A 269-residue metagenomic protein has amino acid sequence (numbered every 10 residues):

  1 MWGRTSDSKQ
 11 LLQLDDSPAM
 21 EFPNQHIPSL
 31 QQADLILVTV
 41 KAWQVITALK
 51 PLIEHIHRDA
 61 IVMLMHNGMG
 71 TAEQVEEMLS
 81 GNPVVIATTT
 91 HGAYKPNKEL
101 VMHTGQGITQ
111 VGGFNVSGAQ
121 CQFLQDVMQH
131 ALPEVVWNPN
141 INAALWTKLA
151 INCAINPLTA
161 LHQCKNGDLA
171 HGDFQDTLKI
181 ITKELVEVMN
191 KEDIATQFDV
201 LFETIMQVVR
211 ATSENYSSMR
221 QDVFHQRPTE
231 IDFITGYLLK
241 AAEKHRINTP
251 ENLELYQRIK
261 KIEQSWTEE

Functional and structural regions predicted by a protein language model:
R4, L12-L100: Rossmann-like NAD(P)(H) cofactor-binding subdomain of soluble oxidoreductases
K9, S80-G81, V101-G105, C153-I155 (+1 more regions): Short, hinge-like loop/turn segments at secondary-structure boundaries
A33, V45, L49, T71-A72 (+8 more regions): A general structural signal for well-ordered alpha-helical segments in protein cores
N67, T71-A144: Rossmann-fold dinucleotide-binding core
L100-Q110, A160-L169, N215-H225: Helix-loop-beta segment of a Rossmann-like dinucleotide-binding subdomain
N142-V186, E214: Active-site-proximal catalytic alpha-helix in oxidoreductases
K179, K183-E269: NAD(P)-dependent Rossmann-like dehydrogenase/reductase catalytic/cofactor-binding core
